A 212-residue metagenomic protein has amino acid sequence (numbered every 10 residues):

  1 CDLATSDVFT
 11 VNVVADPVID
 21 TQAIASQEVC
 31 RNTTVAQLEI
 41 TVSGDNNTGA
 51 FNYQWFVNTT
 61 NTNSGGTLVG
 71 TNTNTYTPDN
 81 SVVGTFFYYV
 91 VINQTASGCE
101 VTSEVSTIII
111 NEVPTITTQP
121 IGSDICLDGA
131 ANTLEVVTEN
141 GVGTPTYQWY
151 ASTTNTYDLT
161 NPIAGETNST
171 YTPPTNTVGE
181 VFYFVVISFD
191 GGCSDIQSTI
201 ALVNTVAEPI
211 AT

Functional and structural regions predicted by a protein language model:
C1-D2, N93-C99, S188-S194: Short, solvent-exposed loop/turn segments at the edges of extracellular beta-sandwich modules
F9-A15, T107-E112, A201-A207: Interdomain boundary/hinge segments at the C-termini of tandem beta-sandwich modules
A15-A25, E112-Q119, A207-T212: Proline-enriched interdomain boundary motifs that mark the N-terminal boundary and often initiate the first structured
I24-C30, I121-C126: Short beta-strand segments of immunoglobulin-like
T33-G44, G129-E139: A short beta-strand segment in extracellular, disulfide-stabilized domains
G44-V57, E139-A151: Solvent-exposed loop segments of extracellular immunoglobulin-like
F56-S81, A151-T175: Surface-exposed, flexible coil segments in extracellular/virion-facing regions
Y88-Y89, Y183-F184: Hydrophobic beta-strand segments within extracellular beta-sandwich modules
